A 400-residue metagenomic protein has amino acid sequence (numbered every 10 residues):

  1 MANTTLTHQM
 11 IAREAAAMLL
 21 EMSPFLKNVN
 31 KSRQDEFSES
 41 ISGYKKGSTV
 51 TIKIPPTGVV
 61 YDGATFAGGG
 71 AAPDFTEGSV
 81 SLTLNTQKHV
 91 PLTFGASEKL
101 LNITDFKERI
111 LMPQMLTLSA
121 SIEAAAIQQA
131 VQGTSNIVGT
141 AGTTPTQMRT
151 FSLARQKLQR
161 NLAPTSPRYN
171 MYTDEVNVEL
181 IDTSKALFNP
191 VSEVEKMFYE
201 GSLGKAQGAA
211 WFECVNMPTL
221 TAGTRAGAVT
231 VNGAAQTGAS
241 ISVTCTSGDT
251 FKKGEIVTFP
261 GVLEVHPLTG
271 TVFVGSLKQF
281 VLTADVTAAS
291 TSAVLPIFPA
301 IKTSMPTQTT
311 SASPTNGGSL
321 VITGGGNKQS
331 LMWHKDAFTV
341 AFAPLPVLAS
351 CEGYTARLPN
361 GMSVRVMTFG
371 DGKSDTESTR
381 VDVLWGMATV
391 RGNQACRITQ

Functional and structural regions predicted by a protein language model:
M1-V80, A395: N-terminal "assembly arms/tails" that initiate or stabilize quaternary assembly in self-assembling proteins
L6-E21, D174, I256, F342 (+2 more regions): Surface-exposed molecular-recognition determinants
R33-K46, P56-V59, M148-M171, E175-D182: Short, low-complexity, charged/polar segments at coil/turn and helix-coil boundaries
I52, L82-T150, Q159-V176, F198-E213 (+1 more regions): Long, contiguous amphipathic alpha-helices that act as assembly "spine/axial" helices in icosahedral shell and virion
P145, E179-F298, R397-I398: Autoprocessing Asn-cyclization modules and mimics
T287-G317: Short solvent-exposed strand/turn elements
T307-R357: Intrinsically disordered, low-complexity segments enriched in Gly and acidic/Ser/Thr residues that form flexible
V364-Q400: Hydrophobic, glycine-enriched assembly/anchoring segments
